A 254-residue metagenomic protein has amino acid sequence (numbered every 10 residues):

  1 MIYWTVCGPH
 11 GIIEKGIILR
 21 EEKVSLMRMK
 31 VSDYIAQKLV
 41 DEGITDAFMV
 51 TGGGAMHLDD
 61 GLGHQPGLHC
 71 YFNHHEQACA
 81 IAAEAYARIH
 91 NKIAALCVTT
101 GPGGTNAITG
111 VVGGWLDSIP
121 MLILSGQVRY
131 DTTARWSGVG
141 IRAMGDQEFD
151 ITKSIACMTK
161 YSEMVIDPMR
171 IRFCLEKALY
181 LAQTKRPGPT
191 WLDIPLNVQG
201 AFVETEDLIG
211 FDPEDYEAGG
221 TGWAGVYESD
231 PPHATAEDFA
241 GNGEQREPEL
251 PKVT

Functional and structural regions predicted by a protein language model:
Y3, I12, I17-I18: Short, positively charged and aromatic/hydrophobic N-terminal segments
H10-G11, T190, E214, P232-H233 (+1 more regions): Generic low-complexity segments that are intrinsically disordered, proline-rich and/or Lys/Arg-biased
E21-S229: N-terminal alpha/beta PP-like core and its mobile active-site loop of ThDP/TPP-dependent enzymes
T221, V226-T254: Extended beta-strand solenoid/passenger and fiber regions
